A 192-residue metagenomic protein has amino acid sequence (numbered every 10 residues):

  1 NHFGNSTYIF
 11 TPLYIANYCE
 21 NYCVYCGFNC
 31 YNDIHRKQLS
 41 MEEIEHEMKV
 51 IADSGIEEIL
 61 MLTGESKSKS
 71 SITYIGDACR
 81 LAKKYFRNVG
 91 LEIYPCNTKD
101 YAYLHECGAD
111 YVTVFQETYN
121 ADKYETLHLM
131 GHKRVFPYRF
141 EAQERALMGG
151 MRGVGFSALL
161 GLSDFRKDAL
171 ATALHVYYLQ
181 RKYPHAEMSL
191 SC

Functional and structural regions predicted by a protein language model:
N1-Y8: An N-cap/entry alpha-helix motif that binds or orients negatively charged groups
Y8-E43: Canonical Radical SAM [4Fe-4S] cluster-binding loop centered on the CxxxCxxC motif and its immediate flanking residues
F10-L13, L60-I72: Glycine-rich, proline-tolerant flexible connector loops at the mouths of alpha/beta enzymes
C23, E57-I59, I72-L159: Radical SAM/AdoMet-radical enzyme domain recognition
D33-H46, V135-Y138, A171: Glycine-rich anion/phosphate-binding loops
H46-S66: Short Fe-S-cluster ligation motifs
M48-K49, N97-G108, L170-P184: Short amphipathic alpha-helices and their capping/turn segments at secondary-structure boundaries
E58, T63, P137-C192: Conserved C-terminal portion of the radical SAM core fold that forms the substrate/S-adenosylmethionine-binding
